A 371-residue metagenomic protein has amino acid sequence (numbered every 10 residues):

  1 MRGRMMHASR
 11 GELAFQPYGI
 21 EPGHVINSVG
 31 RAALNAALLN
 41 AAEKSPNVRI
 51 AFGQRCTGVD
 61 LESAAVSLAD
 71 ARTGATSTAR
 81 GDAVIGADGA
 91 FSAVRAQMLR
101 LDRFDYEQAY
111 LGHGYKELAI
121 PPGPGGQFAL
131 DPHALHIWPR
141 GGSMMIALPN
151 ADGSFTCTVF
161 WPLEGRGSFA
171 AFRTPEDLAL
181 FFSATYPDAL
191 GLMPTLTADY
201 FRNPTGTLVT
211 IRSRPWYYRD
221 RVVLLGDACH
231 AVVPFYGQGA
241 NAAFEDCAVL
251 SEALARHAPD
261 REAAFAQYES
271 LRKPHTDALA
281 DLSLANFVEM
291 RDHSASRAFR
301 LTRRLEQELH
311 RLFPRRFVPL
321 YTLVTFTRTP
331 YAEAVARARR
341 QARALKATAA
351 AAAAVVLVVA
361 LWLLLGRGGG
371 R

Functional and structural regions predicted by a protein language model:
M1, A184-F201, D260-A266, T276-D281: Acidic/histidine metal-binding catalytic segments
M1-A41: Active-site-adjacent segment of FAD-dependent monooxygenases/related oxidoreductases
G11, A90-F91, Q238: Short glycine-rich anion-binding loops that position phosphate/pyrophosphate groups of nucleotides and phosphorylated
F15-G23, P162-E164, S283-N286: Short glycine/proline- and charge-enriched loop/turn segments that cap or connect secondary-structure elements
N40, S45, Q54-G58, S63-L208 (+1 more regions): Conserved FAD-binding catalytic core of PHBH/FMO-like flavoproteins
R49-A51: General small-molecule cofactor/ligand-binding pocket signal
I85-G86, L118, P204-A285, E289: Conserved mid-domain beta->alpha element of the FAD-binding
E252-R371: C-terminal helical "tail/cap" subdomain of flavin- and related membrane-associated enzymes
